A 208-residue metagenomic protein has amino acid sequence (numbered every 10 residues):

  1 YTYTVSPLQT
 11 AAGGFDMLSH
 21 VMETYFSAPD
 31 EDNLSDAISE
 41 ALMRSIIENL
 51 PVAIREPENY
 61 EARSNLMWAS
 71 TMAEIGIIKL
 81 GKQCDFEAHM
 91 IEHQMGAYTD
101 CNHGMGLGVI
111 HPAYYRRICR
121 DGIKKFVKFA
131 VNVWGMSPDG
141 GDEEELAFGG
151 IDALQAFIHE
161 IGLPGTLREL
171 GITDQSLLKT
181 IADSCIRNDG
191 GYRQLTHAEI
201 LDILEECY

Functional and structural regions predicted by a protein language model:
Y1-L34, K128: A glycine/threonine-rich phosphate-anchoring loop and its flanking beta-alpha core in nucleotide/phosphate-binding
Q9, G13, A37, A41 (+2 more regions): Short, charged alpha-helical segments
A11-G14, R63, L107, F126 (+2 more regions): Short runs of predominantly hydrophobic/aromatic residues within well-ordered alpha helices that form helix-helix
L18-M22, R63-E74, H111, L154 (+3 more regions): Short alpha-helical scaffolding segments that buttress acidic/His motifs in well-ordered protein cores
T24-D152: Active-site segments that bind and position negatively charged phosphate/pyrophosphate groups
V133, S137-Y208: C-terminal charged capping/lid subdomain of soluble metabolic enzymes
